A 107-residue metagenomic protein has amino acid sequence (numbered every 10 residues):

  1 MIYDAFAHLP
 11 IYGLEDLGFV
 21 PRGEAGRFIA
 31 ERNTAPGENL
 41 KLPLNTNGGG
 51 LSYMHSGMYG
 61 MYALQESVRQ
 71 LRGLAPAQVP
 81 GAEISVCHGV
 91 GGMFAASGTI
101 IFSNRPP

Functional and structural regions predicted by a protein language model:
M1-P107: Claisen-condensing/thiolase-fold acyl-transfer catalytic domains that form or cleave C-C bonds in fatty acid
